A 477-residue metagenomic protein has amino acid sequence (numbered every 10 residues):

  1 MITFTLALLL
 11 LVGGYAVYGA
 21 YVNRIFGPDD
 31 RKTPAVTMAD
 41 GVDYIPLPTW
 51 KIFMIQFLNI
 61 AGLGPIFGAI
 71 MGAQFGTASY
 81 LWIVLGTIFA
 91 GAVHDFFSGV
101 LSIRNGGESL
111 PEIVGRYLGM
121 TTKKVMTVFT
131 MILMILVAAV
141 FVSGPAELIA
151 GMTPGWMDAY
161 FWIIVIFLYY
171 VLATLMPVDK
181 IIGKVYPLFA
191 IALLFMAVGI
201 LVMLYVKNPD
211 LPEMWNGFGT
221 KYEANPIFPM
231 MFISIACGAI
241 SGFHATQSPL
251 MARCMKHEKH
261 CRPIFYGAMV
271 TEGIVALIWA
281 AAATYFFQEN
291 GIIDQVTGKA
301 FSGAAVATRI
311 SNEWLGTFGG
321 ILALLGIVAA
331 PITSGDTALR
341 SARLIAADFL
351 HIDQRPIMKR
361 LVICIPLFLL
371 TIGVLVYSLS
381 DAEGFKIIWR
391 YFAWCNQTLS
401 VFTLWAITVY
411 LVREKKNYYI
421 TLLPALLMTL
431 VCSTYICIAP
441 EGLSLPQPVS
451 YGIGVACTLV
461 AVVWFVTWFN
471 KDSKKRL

Functional and structural regions predicted by a protein language model:
M1-G19, G72-S102, P111, G319-G320 (+1 more regions): Extracellular loop-to-transmembrane helix junctions
T5, L9-G27, F129, P145-I149 (+3 more regions): Membrane-interface loop-to-helix entry segments
L10-I66, H260: Membrane-interface "cap" regions at the ends of multi-pass membrane proteins
L10-L11, Y15, A90-G106, L110-L175 (+3 more regions): Helix-loop-helix module between adjacent transmembrane segments
P48-G64, M203-P209, G217-W279, L322-S334: Hydrophobic, membrane-embedded alpha-helices of multi-pass small-molecule transporters
K123-K124, Y160-I164, G267-A276, T284 (+3 more regions): Loop-to-transmembrane helix boundary motifs in multi-pass membrane proteins
A138-V142, A146-W162, A173-T174, L193-G219 (+2 more regions): Hydrophobic alpha-helical segments and their helix-loop junctions in multi-pass secondary transporters
L204-M214, Y266-R309, L379-E383: Extracellular/periplasmic helix-exit of transmembrane alpha-helices
